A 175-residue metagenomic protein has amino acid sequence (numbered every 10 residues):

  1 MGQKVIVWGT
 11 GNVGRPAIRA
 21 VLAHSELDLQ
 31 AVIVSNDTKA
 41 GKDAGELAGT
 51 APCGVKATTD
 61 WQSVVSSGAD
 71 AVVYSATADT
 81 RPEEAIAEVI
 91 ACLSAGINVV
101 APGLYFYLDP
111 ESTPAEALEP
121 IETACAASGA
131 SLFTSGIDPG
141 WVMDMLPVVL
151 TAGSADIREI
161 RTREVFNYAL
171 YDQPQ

Functional and structural regions predicted by a protein language model:
M1-S94: N-terminal glycine-/serine-/threonine-rich beta1-alpha1-beta2 phosphate-ribose binding loop of Rossmann-like
I6, T10, Y74, P110 (+2 more regions): Glycine- and other small-residue-rich loops at beta-strand/loop junctions that grip anionic moieties
A20, H24, S75, A124-S131 (+1 more regions): Change "in soluble alpha/beta enzymes" to "in soluble alpha/beta proteins
L29, V99, S131-L132: Hydrophobic beta-strand scaffold residues
S35-D37, A78, I97, G103-Y107 (+2 more regions): Short, ordered loop/turn segments at secondary-structure junctions
I86-A87, A95, G103-A130: Rossmann-fold NAD(P)-binding glycine/threonine-rich loop
V89-A91, E116-L118, L150-S154: A glycine- and small-aliphatic-rich helix-loop capping segment at beta-alpha/alpha-beta transitions that lines
F133-Q175: Conserved anion/nucleotide-ligand pocket segment
